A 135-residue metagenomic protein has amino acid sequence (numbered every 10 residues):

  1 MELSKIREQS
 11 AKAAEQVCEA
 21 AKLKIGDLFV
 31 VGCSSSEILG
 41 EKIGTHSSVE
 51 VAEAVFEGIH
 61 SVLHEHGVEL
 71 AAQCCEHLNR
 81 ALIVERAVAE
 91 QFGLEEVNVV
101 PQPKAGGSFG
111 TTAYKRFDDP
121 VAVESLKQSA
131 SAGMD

Functional and structural regions predicted by a protein language model:
M1-F29, V49-V62: N-terminal glycine-/serine-/threonine-rich phosphate-binding loop
M1-L3, G40-E50, E95: Glycine-rich tight-turn/loop motif centered on a GG-T
L23-D27, E69-C74, V123-K127: Flexible, glycine/charged-enriched surface loops at secondary-structure junctions
V31-S36, Q73: Glycine-rich beta-strand-to-loop/alpha-helix junction loops that act as flexible
K42-I43, S47-A54, S61-R80: Active-site histidine-anchored catalytic micro-motif
I59-H64, Q102-K104: Short C-terminal domain-edge/linker segments immediately following a structured domain
E76, A81-D135: Anaerobic metallocofactor- and corrinoid-dependent redox/one-carbon enzyme cores, especially those from methanogenesis
